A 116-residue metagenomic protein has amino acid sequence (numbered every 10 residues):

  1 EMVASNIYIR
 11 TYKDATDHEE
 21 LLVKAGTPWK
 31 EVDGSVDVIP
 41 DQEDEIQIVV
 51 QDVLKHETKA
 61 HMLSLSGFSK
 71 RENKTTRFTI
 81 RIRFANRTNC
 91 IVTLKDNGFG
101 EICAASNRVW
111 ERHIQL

Functional and structural regions predicted by a protein language model:
E1-L116: Acidic low-complexity intrinsically disordered segments
